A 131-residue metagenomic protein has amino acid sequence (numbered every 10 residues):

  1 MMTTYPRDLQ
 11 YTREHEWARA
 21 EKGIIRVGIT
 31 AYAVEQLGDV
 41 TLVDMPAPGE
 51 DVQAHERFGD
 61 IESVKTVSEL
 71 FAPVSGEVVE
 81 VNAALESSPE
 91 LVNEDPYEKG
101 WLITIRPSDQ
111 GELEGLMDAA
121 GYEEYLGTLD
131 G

Functional and structural regions predicted by a protein language model:
M1-R57, E90, E94-G131: Acidic, low-complexity mobile loops and tails
H55, I61-E62, V81: Residue-level recognition of conserved beta-strand edge/terminus positions
E62-F71, S88-E90: Short, Lys/Arg- and Gly-enriched loop/turn segments at beta-strand edges
S63, A83, P107: Short, conserved catalytic or interaction motifs in soluble domains
A72-S75, A119: ATP/adenylate-binding site constellation spanning eukaryotic-like Ser/Thr protein kinases, ABC-transporter
S75, V79-E80, E86-S87, N93: Charged, amphipathic alpha-helical coiled-coil/dimerization segments
